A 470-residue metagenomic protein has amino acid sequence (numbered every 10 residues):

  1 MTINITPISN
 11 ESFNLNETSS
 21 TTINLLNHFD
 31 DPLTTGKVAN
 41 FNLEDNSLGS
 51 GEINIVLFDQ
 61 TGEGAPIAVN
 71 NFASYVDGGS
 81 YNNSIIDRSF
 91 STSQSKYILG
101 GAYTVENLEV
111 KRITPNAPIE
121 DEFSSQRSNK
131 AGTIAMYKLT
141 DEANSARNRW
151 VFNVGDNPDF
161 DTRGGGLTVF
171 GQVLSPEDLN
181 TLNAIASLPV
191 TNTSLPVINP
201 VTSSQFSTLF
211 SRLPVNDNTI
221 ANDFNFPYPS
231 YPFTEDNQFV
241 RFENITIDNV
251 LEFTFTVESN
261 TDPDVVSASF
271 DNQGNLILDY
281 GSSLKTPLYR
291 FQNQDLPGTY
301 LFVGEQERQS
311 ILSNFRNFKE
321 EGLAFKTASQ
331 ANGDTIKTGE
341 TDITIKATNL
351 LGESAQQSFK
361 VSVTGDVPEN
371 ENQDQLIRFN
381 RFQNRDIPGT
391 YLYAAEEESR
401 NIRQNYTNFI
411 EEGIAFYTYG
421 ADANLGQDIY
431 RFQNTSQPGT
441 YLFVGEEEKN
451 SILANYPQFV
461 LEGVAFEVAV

Functional and structural regions predicted by a protein language model:
M1-S9, S362-E369: Short S/T/G/P-enriched beta-strand
T2-S20, L25-L251, D271-S282, Q330-I343: Cyclophilin-like peptidyl-prolyl cis-trans isomerases
N16, L25, V257, G304 (+4 more regions): Extracellular/surface recognition and adhesion modules
D45-S47, T261, D295, L351: Solvent-exposed strand-loop boundary residues in beta-sheet-rich modules
L251-F270: Short, solvent-exposed loop/linker segments at beta-strand-coil boundaries, enriched for Pro/Gly and Ser/Thr
S282-N332, P368-V470: Extracellular glycan-binding segments that recognize GlcNAc-based cell-wall polysaccharides
A347-N349: Conserved structural position at the C-terminal beta-strand of extracellular beta-sandwich adhesion modules
E353-G365: C-terminal edge beta-strand
